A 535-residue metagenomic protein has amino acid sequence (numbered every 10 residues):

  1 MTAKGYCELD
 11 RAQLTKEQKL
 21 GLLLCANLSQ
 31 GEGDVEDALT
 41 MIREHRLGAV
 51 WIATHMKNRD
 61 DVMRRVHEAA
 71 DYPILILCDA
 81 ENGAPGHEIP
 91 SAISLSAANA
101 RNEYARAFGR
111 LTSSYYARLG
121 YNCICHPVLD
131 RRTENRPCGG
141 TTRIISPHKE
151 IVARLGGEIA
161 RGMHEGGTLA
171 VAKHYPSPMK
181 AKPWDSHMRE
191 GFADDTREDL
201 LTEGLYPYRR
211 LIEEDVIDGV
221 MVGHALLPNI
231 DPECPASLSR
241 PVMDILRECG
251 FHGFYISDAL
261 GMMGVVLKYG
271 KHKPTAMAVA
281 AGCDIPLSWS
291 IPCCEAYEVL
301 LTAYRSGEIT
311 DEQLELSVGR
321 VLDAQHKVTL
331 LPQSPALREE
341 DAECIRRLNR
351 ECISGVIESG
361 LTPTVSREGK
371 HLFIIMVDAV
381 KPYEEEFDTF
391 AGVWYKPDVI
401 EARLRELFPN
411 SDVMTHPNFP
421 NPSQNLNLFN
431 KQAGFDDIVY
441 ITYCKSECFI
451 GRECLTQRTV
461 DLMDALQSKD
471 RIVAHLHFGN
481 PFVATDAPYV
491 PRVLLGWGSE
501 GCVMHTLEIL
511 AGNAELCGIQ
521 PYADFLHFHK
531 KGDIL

Functional and structural regions predicted by a protein language model:
M1-R46, K268-L535: Preference for extracellular/luminal or secreted protein segments
T15, T40, V50, N58-I74 (+4 more regions): Second-shell residues forming the walls of enzyme active-site clefts
L28-E32, I76-P85, N122-R132, A172-P178 (+2 more regions): Short glycine-enriched loops at secondary-structure junctions
A38-A53, A107-I124: Catalytic domains of carbohydrate-active enzymes, especially glycoside hydrolases
A53, I76-C78, Y255-S257, L476 (+1 more regions): Active-site neighborhood of phospho(di)ester-bond hydrolases with catalytic His/Asp-centered motifs
P73-L75, N122, L169, F254 (+3 more regions): Proline-centered loop/turn at the N-terminus of a beta-strand
P90-R101, I144-S146: A charged helix-plus-loop insertion that forms the helical arch/lid used to bind and gate nucleic-acid substrates
A100-Y121, G204, P274, A278: Alpha-helical scaffold segments that flank or form the walls of functional sites
